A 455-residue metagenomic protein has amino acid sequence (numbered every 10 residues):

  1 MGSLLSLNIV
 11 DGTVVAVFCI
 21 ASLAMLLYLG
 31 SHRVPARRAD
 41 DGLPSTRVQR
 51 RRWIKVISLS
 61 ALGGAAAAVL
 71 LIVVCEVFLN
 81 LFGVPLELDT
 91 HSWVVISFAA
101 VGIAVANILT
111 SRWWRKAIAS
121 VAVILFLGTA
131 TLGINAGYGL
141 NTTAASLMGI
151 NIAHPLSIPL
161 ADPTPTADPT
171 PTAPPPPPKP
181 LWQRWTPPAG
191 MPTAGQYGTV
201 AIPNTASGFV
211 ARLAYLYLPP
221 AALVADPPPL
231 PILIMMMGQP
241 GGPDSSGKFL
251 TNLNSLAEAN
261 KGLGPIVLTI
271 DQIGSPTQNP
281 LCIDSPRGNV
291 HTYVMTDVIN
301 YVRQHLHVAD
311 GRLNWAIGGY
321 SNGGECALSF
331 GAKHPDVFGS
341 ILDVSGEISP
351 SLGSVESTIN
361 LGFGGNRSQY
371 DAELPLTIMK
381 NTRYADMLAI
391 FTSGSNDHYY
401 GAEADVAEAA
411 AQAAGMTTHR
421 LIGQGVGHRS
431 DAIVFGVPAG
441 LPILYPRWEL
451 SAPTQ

Functional and structural regions predicted by a protein language model:
M1-Q455: Non-catalytic cap/lid and distal C-terminal segments of serine-dependent acyl enzymes
